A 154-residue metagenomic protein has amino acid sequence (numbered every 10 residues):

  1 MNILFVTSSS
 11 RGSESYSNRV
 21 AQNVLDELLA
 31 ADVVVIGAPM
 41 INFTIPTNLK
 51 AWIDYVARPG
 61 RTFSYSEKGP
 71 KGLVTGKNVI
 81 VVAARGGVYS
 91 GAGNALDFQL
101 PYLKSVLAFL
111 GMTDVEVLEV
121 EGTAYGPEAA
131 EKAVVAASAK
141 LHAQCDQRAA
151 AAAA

Functional and structural regions predicted by a protein language model:
M1-R58, H142-A154: N-terminal beta1-alpha1-beta2 submodule of the flavodoxin-like/Rossmannoid cofactor-binding fold
N2, K77-V79, T113-D114: Residues at the starts of beta-strands that form the adenosine-phosphate
S8, A84, V120: Cofactor-binding loop segments of dinucleotide-utilizing enzymes, especially the Rossmann-like FAD- and NAD(P)+-binding
S10-G12, G86-Y89, A124-Y125: Short histidine/acidic/glycine/proline-rich micro-motifs that form metal- and phosphate-coordinating active-site loops
Y16-R19, T47-N48, T62-Y65, A92 (+2 more regions): A generic "cationic amphipathic patch" detector
D26-K104: Helix-loop-strand module that forms the ligand-binding subsite of alpha/beta enzymes
G91-A154: Glycine-rich phosphate/pyrophosphate-binding loop and the adjoining helix
